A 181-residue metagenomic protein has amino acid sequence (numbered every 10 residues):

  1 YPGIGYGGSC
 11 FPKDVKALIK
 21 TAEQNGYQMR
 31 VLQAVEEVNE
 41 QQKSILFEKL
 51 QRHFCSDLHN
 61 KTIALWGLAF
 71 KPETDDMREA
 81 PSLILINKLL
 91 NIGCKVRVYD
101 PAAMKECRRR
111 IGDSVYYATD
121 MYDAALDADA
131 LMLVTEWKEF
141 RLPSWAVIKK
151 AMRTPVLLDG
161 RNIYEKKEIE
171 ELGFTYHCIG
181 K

Functional and structural regions predicted by a protein language model:
Y1-K181: Structural/interface elements that position substrates and couple domains in central-metabolism enzymes
